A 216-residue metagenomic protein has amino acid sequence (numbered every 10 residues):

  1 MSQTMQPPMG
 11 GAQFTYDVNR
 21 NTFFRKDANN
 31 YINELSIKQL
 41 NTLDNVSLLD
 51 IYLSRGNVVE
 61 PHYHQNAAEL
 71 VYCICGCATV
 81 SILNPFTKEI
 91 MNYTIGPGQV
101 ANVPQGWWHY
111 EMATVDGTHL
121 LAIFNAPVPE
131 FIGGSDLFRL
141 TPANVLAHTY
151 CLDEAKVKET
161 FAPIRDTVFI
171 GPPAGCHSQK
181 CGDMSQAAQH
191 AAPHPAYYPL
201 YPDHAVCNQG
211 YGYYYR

Functional and structural regions predicted by a protein language model:
M1-N45, D136, T149-R216: A short, N-terminal "cap"/entry segment at the start of jelly-roll beta-barrel domains of the cupin/DSBH fold
L49, E69, M91, P97-Q99 (+1 more regions): Short, conserved secondary-structure segments in the cores of folded domains
L49-N66, T94: Conserved short histidine dyad/triad with adjacent acidic residue
N66-P85: Glycine- and acidic-residue-biased ligand/ion/polar-headgroup-sensing regions
P85-Q105: Short acidic-glycine-tyrosine-enriched beta hairpin
T94-G96, Q105-F131: Ligand-binding loop in jelly-roll beta-barrel domains
R139-P142: Phox homology (PX) phosphoinositide-binding domain
